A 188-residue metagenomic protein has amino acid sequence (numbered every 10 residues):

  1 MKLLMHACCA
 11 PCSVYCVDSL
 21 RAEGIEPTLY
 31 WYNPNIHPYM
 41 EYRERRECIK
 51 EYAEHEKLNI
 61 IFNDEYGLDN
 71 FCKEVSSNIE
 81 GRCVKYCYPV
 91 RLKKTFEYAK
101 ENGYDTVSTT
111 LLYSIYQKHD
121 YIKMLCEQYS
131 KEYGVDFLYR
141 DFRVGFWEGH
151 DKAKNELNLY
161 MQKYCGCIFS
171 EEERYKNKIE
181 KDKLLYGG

Functional and structural regions predicted by a protein language model:
M1-G188: Nucleotide-activated chemistry modules centered on ATP-dependent adenylation/adenylyltransferase
